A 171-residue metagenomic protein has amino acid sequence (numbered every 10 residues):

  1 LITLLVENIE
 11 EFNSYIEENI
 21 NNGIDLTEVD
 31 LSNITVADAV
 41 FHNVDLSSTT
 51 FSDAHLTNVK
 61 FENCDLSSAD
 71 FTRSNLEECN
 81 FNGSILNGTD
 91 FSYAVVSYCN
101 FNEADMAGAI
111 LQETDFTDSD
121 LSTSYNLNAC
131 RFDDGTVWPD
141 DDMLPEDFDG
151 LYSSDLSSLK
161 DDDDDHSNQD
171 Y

Functional and structural regions predicted by a protein language model:
T3, E11-Y171: Tandem repeat scaffolds
